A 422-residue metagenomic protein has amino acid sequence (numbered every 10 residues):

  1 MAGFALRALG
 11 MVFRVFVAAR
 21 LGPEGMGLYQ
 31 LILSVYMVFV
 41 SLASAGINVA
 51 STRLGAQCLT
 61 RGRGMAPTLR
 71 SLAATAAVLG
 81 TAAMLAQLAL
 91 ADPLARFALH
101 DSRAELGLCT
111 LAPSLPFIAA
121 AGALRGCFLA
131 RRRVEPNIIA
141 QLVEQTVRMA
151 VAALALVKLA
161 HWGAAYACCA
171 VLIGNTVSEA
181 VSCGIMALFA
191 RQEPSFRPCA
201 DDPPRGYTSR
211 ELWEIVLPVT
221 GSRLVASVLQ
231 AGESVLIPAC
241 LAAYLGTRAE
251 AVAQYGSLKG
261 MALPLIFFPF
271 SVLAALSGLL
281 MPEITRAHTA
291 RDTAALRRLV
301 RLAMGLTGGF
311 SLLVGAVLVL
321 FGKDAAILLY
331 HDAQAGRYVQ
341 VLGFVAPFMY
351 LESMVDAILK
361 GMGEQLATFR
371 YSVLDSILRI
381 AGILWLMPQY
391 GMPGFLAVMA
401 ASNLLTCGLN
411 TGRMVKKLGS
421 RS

Functional and structural regions predicted by a protein language model:
M1-G10, V171-A190, P203-L279: Transmembrane helical elements of multi-pass membrane transporters/channels
M1-N48, M84, L88, S114-L115 (+1 more regions): Signature of the first transmembrane helix
L6, G10, A45-T52, T110-L129 (+6 more regions): Short runs within selected transmembrane alpha-helices of multi-pass transporters and secretion channels
R20-P23, D101, A130-R131, H161 (+3 more regions): Helix-loop interface residues and adjacent transmembrane-helix termini in multi-pass membrane transporters, primarily
A45-D92, A294-V314: Membrane-water interface segments that mark the loop-to-transmembrane alpha-helix transition
A45-T60, I266-A290: Helix-loop junctions and terminal segments of transmembrane helices in multi-pass membrane transport/translocation
A82-E105, L313-D332: Short membrane-interface helical motifs at transmembrane helix boundaries in multi-pass membrane transporters
A152-E179: Helix-loop-helix hairpin linking two adjacent transmembrane segments in secondary transporters
